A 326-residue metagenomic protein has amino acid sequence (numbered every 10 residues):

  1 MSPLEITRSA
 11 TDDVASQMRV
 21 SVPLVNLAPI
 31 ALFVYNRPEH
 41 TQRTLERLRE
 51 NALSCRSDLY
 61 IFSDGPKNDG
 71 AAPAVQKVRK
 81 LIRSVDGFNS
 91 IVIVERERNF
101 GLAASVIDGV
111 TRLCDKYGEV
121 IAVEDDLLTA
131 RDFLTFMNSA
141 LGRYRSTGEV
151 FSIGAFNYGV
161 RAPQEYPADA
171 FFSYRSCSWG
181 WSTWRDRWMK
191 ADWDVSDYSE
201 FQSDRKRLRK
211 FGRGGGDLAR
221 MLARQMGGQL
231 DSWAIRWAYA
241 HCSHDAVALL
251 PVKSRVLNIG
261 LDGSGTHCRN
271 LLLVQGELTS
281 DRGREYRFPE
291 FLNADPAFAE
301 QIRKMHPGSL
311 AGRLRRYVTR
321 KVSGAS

Functional and structural regions predicted by a protein language model:
S2-A122, L127-S326: An acidic/histidine-cluster motif and surrounding catalytic segment that typifies divalent-metal-assisted enzyme active
